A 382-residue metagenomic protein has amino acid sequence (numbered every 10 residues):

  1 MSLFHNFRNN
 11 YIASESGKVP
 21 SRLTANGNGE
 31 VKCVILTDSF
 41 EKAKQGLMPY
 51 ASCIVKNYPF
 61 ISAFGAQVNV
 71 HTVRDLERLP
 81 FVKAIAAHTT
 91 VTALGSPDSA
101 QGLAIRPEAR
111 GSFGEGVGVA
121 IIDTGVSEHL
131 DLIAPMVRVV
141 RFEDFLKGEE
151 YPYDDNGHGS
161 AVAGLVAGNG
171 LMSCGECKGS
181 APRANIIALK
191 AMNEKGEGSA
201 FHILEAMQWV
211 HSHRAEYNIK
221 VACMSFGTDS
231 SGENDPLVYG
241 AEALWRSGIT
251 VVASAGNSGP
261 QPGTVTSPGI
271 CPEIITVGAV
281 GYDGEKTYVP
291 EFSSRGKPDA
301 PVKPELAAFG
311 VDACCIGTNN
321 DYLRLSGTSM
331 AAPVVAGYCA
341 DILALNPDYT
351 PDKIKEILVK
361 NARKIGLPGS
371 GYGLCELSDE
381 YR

Functional and structural regions predicted by a protein language model:
M1-S14, S21, E41-E108: Autoinhibitory propeptides
L23-L36: Short glycine-/aliphatic-rich beta-strand segments at the starts of folded cytosolic domains
T37-D38, V68, H88, I122-G125 (+10 more regions): Active-site-proximal beta-strand/loop segments in catalytic clefts of secreted hydrolases
K42, A191-E273, A300-P301, I316-S326 (+3 more regions): Substrate-binding/access-modulating region of protease and related hydrolase catalytic domains
R106-E108, C174-E176, L237-A241, Q261-V265 (+1 more regions): Short beta-alpha junctions and helix-cap segments that line functional grooves
A109-V119, V126-V140, E149-F201, Y217-K220 (+5 more regions): Subtilisin-like serine protease catalytic core
A161-L165, E205, P333-D341: Short amphipathic alpha-helical face segments that pack within enzyme cores and frequently flank/anchor catalytic
G269-A344, D348, D352, P368 (+1 more regions): Extracellular S/T/G-rich loop segment that most often corresponds to the catalytic His/Ser-adjacent loop
